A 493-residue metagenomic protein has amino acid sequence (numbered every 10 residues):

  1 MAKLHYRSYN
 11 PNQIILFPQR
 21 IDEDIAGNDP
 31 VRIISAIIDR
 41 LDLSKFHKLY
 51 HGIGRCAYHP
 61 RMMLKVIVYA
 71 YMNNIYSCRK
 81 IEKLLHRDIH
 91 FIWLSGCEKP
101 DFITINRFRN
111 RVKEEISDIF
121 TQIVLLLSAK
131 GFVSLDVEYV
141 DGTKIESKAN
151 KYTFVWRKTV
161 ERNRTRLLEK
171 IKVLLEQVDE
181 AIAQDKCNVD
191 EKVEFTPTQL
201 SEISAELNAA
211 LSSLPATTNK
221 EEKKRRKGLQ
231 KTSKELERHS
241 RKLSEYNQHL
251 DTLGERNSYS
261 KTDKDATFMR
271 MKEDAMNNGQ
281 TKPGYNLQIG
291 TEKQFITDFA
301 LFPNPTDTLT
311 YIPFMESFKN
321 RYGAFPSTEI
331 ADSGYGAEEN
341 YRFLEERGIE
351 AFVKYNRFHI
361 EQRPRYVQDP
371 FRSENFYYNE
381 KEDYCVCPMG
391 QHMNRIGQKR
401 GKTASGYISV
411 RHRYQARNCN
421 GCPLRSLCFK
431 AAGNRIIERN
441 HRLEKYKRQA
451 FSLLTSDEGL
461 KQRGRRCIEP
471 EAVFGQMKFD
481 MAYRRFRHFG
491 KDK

Functional and structural regions predicted by a protein language model:
M1-R32: Hydrophobic alpha-helical membrane-insertion signals
A2, I14, D39-L41, M62 (+1 more regions): Intrinsic-disorder/low-complexity peptide segments enriched for small residues
A2, S8, C56, I67 (+2 more regions): Anion-binding and metal-coordination hotspots
I15-Q19, S44-I53, R61-Y71, I89 (+1 more regions): Glycine-/proline-rich flexible loop or hinge segments
A26-V68, H441, Y446: Basic, short loop/linker segments at the boundary and entry of helix-turn-helix/winged-helix-like folds
A36-H47, M72-I75, R87-L94: Short helix-loop boundary/capping segments at the starts of domains
